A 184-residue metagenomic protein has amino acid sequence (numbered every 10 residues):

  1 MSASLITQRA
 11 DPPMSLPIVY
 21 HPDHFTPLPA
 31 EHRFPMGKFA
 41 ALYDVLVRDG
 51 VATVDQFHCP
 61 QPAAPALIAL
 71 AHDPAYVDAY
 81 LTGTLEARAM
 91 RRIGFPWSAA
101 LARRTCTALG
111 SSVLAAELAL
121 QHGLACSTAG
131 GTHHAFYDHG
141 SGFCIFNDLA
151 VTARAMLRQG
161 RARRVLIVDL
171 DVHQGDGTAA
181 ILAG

Functional and structural regions predicted by a protein language model:
A3-G184: HDAC/HDAC-like amidohydrolase catalytic core signature
